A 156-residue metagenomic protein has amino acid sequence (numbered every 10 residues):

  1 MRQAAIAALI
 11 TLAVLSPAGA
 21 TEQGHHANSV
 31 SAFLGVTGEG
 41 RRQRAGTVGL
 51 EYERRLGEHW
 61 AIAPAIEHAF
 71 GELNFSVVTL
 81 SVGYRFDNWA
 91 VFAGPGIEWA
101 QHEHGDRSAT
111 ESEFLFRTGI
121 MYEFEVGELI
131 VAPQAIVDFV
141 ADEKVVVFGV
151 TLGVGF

Functional and structural regions predicted by a protein language model:
M1-H26: Cleavable N-terminal export/targeting peptides
M1-R2, Y52, E143: Residue-level micro-sites within transmembrane alpha helices that shape and flank functional polar/acidic positions
L15, G38, R42, Q101-E103: Residue-level recognition of conserved structural "scaffold" positions that shape functional pockets and channels
G19-E72, S76-L80, G149, G153-G155: Short glycine/proline- and aromatic-enriched beta-strand/turn motifs that initiate or cap beta-hairpins
G49-I136: Gram-negative (and chloroplast) outer-membrane scaffold detector with strong preference for beta-barrel transmembrane
E72, D142-E143: Loop/helix-junction capping segments adjacent to catalytic residues or to phosphate/diphosphate-binding pockets
T118, F124, K144-F156: Outer-membrane beta-barrel "beta-signal"
I136-D142: Short, exposed beta-strand-loop hairpins at the edges of beta-sheets in extracellular/periplasmic proteins
